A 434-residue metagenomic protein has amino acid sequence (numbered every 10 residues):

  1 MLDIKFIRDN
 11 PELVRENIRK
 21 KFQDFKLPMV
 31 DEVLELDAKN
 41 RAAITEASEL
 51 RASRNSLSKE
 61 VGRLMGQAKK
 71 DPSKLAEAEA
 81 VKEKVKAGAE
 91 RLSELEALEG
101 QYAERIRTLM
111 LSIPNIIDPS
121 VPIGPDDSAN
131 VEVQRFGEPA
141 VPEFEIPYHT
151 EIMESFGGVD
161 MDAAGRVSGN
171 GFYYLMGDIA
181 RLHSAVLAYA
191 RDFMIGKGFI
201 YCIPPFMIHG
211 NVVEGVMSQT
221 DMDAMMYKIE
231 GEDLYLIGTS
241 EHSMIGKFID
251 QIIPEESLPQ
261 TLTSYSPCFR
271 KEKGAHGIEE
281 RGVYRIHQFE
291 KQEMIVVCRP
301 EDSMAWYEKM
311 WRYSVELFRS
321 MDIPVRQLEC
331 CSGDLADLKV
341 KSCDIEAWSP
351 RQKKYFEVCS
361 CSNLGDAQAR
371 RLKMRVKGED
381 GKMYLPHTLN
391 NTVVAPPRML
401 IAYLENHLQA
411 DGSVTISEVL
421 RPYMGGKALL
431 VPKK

Functional and structural regions predicted by a protein language model:
M1-P139, E154, G158: N-terminal alpha-helical targeting/anchoring segments
R135-K434: TRNA-recognition modules of translation machinery and tRNA-sensing kinases, especially anticodon-binding
